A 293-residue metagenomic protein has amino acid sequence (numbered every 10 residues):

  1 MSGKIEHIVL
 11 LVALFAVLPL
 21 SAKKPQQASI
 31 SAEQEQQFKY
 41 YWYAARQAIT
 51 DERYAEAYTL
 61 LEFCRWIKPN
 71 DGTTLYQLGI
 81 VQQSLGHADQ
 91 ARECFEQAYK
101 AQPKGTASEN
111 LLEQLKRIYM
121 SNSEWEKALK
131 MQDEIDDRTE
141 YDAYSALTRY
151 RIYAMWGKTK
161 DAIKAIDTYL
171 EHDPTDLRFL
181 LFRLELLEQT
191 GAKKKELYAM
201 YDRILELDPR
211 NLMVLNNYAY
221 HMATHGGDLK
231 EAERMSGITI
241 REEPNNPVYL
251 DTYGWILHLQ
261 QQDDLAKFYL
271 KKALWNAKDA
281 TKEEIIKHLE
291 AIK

Functional and structural regions predicted by a protein language model:
V17-T73, S84, D89, E93 (+1 more regions): N-terminal leader/linker segments that initiate helical-solenoid repeat arrays
K39, T73, A107-N110, Y144 (+4 more regions): Start-of-helix register in tetratricopeptide repeats
R46, I80, R117, R151 (+4 more regions): Residue-level recognition of tetratricopeptide repeat
T50-D51, S84-L85, R117-N122, M155-W156 (+4 more regions): Register position in tetratricopeptide repeats
A57, A91, A128, A162 (+3 more regions): Single-residue signature of alpha-solenoid repeat helices
F63-W66, Y99-P103, D133-D137, L170-E171 (+3 more regions): Conserved structural position within tetratricopeptide repeats
P69, P103-T106, E140, P174 (+3 more regions): Short coil turns that delineate tetratricopeptide repeat
Q77, L111-Q114, T148, F182 (+3 more regions): Canonical tetratricopeptide repeat
